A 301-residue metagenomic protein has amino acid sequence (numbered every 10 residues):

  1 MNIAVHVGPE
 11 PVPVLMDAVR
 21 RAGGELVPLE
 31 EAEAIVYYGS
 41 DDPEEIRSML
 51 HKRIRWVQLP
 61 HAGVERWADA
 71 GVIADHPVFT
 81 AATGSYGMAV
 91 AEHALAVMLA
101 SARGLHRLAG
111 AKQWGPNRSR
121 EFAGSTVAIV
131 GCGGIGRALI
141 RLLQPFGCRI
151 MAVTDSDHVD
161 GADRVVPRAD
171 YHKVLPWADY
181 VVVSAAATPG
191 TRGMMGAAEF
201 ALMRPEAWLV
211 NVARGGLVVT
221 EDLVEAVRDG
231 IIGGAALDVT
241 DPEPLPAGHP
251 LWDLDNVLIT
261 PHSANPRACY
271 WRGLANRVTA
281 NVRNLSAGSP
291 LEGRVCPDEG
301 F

Functional and structural regions predicted by a protein language model:
M1-D41: N-terminal glycine-/charge-rich "phosphate-binding" loop or analogous flexible N-terminal tail
E33-A109: Phosphate/diphosphate ligand-binding glycine-rich loop within oxidoreductases
T80-V90, E243-F301: C-terminal helix-to-coil terminal segments
M88, R137, A197: Residues forming the Rossmann-fold NAD(P)(H) cofactor-binding site
A91-R107, P145-F146, N276-S289: Oxidoreductase and adenylate-handling cofactor-binding alpha/beta cores
L105-A138: Glycine-rich NAD(P)-binding loop of Rossmann-like domains
M151: Conserved beta-strand positions in the Rossmann-like core of class I SAM-dependent methyltransferases
S156-P250: Rossmann-like adenosine-cofactor binding region
